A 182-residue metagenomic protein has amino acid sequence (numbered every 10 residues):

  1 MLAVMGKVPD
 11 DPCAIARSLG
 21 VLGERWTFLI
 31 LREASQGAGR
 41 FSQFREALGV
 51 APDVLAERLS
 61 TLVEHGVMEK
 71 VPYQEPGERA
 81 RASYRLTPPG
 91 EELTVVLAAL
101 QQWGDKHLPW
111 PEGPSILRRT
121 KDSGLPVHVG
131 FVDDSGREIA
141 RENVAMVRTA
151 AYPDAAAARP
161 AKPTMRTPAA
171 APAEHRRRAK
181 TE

Functional and structural regions predicted by a protein language model:
M1-L19, H65, K162-E182: N-terminal leader segment of winged-helix/HTH proteins
C13-V54: N-terminal helix-turn-helix DNA-binding core of bacterial DNA-binding proteins
G23, Q74-L97: Basic, amphipathic "hinge/linker" alpha-helix immediately C-terminal to the N-terminal HTH DNA-binding motif
L59-S60: Short, hydrophobic-biased segments on the C-terminal half of alpha helices that form "recognition helices"
E64-H65, L108: Helical hydrophobic small-molecule/effector-binding pocket
A98-E182: C-terminal regulatory/oligomerization modules of transcriptional regulators
